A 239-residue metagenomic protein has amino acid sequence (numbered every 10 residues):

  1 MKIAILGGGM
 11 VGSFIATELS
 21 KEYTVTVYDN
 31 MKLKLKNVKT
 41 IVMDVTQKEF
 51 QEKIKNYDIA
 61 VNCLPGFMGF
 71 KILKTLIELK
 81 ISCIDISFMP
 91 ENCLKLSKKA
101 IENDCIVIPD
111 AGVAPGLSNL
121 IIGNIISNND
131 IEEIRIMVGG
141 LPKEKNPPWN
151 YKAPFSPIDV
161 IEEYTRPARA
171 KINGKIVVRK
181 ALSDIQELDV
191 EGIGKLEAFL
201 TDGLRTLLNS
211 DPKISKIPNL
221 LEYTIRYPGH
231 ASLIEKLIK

Functional and structural regions predicted by a protein language model:
I3-G7: Conserved N-terminal Rossmann-fold NAD(P)-binding element of oxidoreductases
V11: Hydrophobic/small residue at the entry helix of a nucleotide-binding pocket
Y23-K36: NAD(P)-binding Rossmann-fold cofactor-contacting core
V45-N56: Conserved Rossmann-fold cofactor-binding substructure of NAD(P)-dependent oxidoreductases
D58-N62, C83-D85: N-terminal Rossmann-like NAD(P) cofactor-binding module of classical short-chain dehydrogenase/reductase
T75-C93: ADP-ribose/adenylate-binding Rossmann-like module
S87-P109: Rossmann-fold NAD(P)-binding glycine/threonine-rich loop
S127-K239: C-terminal catalytic/substrate-binding lobe primarily of soluble NAD(P)-dependent oxidoreductases
